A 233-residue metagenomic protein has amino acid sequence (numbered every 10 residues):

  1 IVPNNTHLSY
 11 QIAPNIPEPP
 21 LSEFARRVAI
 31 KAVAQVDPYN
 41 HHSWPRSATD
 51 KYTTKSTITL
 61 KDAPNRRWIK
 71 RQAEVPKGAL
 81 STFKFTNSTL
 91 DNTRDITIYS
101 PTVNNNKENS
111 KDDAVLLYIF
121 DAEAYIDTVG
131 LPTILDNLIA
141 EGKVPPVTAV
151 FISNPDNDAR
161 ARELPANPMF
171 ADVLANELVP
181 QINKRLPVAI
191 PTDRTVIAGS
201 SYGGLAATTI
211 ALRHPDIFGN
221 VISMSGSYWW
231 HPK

Functional and structural regions predicted by a protein language model:
I1-K233: Non-catalytic cap/lid and distal C-terminal segments of serine-dependent acyl enzymes
